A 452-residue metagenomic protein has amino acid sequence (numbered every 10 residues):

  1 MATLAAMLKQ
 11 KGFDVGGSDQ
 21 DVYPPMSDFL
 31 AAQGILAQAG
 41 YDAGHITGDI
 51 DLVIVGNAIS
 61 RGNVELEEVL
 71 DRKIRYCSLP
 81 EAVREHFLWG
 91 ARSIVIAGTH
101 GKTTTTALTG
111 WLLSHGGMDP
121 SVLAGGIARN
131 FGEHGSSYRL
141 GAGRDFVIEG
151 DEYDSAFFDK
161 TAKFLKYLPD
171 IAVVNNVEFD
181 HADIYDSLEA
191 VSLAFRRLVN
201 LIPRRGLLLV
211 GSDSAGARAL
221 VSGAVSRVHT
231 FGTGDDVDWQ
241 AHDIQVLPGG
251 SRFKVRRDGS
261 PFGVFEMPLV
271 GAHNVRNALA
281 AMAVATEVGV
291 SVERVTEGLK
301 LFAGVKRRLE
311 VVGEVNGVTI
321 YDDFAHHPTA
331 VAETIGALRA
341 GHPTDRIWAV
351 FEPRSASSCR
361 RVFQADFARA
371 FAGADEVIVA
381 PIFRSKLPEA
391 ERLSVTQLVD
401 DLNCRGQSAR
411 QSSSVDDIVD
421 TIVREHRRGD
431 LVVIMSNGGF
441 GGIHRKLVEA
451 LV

Functional and structural regions predicted by a protein language model:
M1-P24, A31-A37, D49, V53 (+8 more regions): ATP-dependent carboxylate-amine ligase
M7-Q10, A31, H45, N57 (+4 more regions): Phosphate-binding loop of NTP-binding sites
G16-S18, M118-A124, F231-G232, R410: Conserved RecA-like helicase motor-core motifs
V22-M26, H45, S60-G62, N130-F131 (+4 more regions): Short, charged/polar "capping" segments at the starts of alpha-helices and the immediately preceding loops
A39-Y41, S78-P80, A124, V210-S212 (+3 more regions): Short loop/edge segments at beta-strand edges and connector loops that shape dinucleotide/nucleotide cofactor-binding
V246-R252: A short, compositionally biased
